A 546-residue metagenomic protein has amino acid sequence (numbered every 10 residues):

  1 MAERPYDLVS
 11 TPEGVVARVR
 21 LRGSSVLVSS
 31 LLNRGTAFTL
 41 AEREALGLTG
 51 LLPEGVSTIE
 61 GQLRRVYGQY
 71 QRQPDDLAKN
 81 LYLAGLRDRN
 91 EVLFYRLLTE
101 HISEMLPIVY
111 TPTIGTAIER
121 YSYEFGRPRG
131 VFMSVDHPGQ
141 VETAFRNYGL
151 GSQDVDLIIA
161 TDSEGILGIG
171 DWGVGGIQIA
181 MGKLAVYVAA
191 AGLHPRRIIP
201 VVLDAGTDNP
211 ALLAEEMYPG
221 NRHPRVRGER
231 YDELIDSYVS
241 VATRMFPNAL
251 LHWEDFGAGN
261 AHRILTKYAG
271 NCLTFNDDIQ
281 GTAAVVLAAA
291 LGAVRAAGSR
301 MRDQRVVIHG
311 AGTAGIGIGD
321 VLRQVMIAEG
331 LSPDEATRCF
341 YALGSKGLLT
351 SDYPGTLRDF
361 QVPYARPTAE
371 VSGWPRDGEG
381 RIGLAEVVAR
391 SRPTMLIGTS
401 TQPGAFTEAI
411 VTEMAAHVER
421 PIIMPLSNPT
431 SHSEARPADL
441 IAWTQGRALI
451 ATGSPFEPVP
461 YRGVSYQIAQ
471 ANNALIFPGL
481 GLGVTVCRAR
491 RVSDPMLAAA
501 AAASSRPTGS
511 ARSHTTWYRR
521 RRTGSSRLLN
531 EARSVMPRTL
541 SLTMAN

Functional and structural regions predicted by a protein language model:
A2-C272: N-terminal ligand-binding/catalytic initiation module
V28-L32, P107, I177, P224 (+10 more regions): Hydrophobic alpha-helical scaffolding
L32-N33, F275-G281, V294-A297, P421-T539: Adenosine-phosphate binding glycine-rich loop
R127-R129, G151-D156, H194-I198, F246-A249 (+7 more regions): Short coil/turn connectors at secondary-structure junctions
A144-R146, G168-I179, P210-M217, A261-K267 (+7 more regions): Short acidic, glycine/serine/threonine-rich loops at helix termini
R197-I198, N248-E254, R300-Q304, E329-R338 (+2 more regions): Flexible, glycine/charged-enriched surface loops at secondary-structure junctions
N271-C272, N276-M395: Glycine-rich phosphate/diphosphate-binding loop of Rossmann-like nucleotide-binding domains
E379-G446, F456, R488: Long hydrophobic segments that form regular secondary structure
